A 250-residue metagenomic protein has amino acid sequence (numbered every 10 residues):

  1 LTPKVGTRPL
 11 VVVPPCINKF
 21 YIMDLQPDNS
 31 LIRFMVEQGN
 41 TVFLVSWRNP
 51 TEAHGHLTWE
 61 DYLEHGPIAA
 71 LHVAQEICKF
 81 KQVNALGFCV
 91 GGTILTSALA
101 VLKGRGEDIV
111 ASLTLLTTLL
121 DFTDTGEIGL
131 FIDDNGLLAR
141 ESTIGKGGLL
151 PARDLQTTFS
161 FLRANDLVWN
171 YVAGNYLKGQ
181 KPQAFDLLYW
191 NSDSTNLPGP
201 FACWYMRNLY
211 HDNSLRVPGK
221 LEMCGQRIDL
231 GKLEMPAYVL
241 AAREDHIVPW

Functional and structural regions predicted by a protein language model:
T2-T51: Short, surface-exposed "cap/lid" segments of acyl-processing enzymes
H56-C78: Alpha/beta-hydrolase active-site loop
L71-G91: Alpha/beta-hydrolase fold nucleophile elbow
E76, F80, I94, A98-A202 (+2 more regions): Alpha/beta-hydrolase-fold enzymes
A85-G87, L116, L240: Short beta-strand immediately N-terminal to the catalytic nucleophile in serine-hydrolase-like folds
G225-L233: The feature captures the conserved acid-bearing segment of alpha/beta-hydrolase catalytic domains
L233, V239-A241, D245: Short beta-strand/loop motif that positions the catalytic acidic residue of the alpha/beta-hydrolase fold
H246-W250: Conserved alpha/beta-hydrolase "acid-adjacent" motif
